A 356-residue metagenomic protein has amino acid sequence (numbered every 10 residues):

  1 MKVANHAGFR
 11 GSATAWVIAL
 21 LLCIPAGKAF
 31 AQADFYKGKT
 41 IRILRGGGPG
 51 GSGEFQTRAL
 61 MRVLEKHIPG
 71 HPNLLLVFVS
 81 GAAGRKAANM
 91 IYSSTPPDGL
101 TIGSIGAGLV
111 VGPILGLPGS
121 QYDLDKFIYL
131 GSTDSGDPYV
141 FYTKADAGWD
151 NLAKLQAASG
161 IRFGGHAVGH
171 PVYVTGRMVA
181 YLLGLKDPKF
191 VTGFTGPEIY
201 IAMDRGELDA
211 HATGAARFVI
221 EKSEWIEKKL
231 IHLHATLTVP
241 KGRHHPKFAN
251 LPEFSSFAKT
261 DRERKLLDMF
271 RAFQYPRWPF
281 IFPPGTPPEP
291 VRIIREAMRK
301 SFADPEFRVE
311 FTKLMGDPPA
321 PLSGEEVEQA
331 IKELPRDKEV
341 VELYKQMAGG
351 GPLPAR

Functional and structural regions predicted by a protein language model:
M1-R10: N-terminal secretory signal peptides that target proteins for export/translocation
S12-P25: Bacterial N-terminal signal peptides
G27-A31: Sec/Tat signal peptide C-region and signal peptidase I cleavage site
I41, K66-H71, M90-T101, L109-R205 (+2 more regions): Hinge/capping helix and adjacent helix->loop/strand transition within the periplasmic-binding protein
R42-R58, S80-A83, G164-P171: Extracytoplasmic "Venus flytrap"
S80, G164-S256: Ligand-binding pocket segment of bilobal, Venus flytrap-like solute-binding proteins
E221-F302, E339-E342, G350-R356: C-terminal lobe and pocket-closing loops of periplasmic/extracytoplasmic Venus-flytrap solute-binding proteins
T238-G242, F254, R292, R299 (+2 more regions): Mature extracytoplasmic/periplasmic domains
